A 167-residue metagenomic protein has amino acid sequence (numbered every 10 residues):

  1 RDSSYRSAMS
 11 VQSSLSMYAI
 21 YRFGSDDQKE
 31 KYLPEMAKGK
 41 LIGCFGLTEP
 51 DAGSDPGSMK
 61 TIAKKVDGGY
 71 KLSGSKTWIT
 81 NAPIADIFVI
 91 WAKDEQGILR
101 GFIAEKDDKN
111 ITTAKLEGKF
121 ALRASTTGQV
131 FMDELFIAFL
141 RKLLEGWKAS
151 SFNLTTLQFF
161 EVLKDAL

Functional and structural regions predicted by a protein language model:
R1-E30, P34-I42, N81-I87, F160: Internal helix-loop-helix
M36, D51-S54, W78-N81, K93 (+1 more regions): Short Gly/Pro-enriched turn/cap motifs at secondary-structure boundaries
T61-K64: A structural signal for short hydrophobic beta-strand segments in well-ordered beta-sheet cores
S73-T113: A short core secondary-structure module
D107-L135: Flexible, small-/acidic-enriched active-site or ligand-binding loops
G128-L157: A short, charged helix-loop
F160-L167: Extended amphipathic alpha-helical segments enriched in small hydrophobics
